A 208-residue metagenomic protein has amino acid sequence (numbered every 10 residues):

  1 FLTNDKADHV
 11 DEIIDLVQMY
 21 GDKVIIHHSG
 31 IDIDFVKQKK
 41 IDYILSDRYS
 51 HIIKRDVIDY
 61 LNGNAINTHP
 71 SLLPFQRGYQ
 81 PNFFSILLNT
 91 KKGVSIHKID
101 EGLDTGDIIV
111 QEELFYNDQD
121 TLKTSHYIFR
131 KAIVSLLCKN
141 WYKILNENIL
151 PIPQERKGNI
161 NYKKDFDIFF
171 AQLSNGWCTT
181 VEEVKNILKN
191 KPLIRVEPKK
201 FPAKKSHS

Functional and structural regions predicted by a protein language model:
F1-S208: One-carbon transfer enzymes
